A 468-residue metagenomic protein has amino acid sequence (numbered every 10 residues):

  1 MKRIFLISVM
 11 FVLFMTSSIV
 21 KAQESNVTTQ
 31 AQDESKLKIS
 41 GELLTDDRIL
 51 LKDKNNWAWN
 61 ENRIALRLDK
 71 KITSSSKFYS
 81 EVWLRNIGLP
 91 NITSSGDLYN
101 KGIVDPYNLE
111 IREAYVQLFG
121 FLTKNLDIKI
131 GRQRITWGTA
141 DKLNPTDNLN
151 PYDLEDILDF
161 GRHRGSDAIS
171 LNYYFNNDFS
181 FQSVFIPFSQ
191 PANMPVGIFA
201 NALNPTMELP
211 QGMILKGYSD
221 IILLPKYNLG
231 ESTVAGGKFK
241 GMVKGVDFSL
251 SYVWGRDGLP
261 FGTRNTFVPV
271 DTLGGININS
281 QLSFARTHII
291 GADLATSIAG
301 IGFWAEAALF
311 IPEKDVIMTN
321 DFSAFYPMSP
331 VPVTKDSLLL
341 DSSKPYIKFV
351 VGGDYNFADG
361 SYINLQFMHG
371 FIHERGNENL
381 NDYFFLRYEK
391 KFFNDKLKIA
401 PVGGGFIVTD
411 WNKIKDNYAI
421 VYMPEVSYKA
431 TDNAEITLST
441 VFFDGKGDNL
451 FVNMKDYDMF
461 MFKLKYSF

Functional and structural regions predicted by a protein language model:
N26-K52, S76-S80, I399: Transmembrane beta-strand segments of Gram-negative outer membrane beta-barrel proteins
L37, S74-F78, K124-I128, D178-F181 (+6 more regions): Repeated loop/turn-to-beta-strand initiation elements of outer-membrane beta-barrel proteins
T45-L51, L84-G88, R132-T136, F185-S189 (+9 more regions): Transmembrane beta-strands of outer-membrane beta-barrel pores
K54-N60, I103-N108, L158-G161, K226-E231 (+5 more regions): Replace "Gram-negative outer membrane beta-barrel proteins" with "bacterial and organellar outer membrane beta-barrel
L66-K70, E113-L118, I169-Y173, G237-G241 (+8 more regions): Residues on the lipid-exposed face of transmembrane beta-strands in outer-membrane beta-barrel proteins
D69-N201, K244, G445: Outer membrane beta-barrel
N125, D159-I363, F367-G376: Signature for the C-terminal beta-barrel architecture of outer-membrane proteins
M454-F468: Outer-membrane beta-barrel "beta-signal"
